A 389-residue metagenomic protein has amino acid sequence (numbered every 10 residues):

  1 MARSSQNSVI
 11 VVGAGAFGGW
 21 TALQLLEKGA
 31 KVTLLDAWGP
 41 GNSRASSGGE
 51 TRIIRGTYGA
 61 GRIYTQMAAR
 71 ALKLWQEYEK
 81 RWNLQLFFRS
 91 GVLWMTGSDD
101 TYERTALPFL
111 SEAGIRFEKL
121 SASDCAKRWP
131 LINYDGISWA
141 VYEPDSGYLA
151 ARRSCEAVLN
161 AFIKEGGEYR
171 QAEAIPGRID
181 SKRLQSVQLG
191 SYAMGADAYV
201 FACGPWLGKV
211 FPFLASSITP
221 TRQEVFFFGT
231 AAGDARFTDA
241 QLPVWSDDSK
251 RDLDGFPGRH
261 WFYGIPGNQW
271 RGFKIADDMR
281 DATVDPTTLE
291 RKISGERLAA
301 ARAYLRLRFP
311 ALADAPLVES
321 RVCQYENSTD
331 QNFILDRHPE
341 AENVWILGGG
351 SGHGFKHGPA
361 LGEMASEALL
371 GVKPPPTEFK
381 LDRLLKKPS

Functional and structural regions predicted by a protein language model:
S5-N7, L189-A198: Core beta-strand elements of the Rossmann-like FAD/NAD(P) dinucleotide-binding domain in flavoenzyme oxidoreductases
N7-L34: N-terminal Rossmann-like FAD-binding beta1-loop-alpha1 element of flavoenzymes
L23-K28, N83-F87, A193-N343: Active-site substrate-recognition segment that forms the wall of the catalytic cavity or substrate channel
E27-S47: Glycine-rich FAD pyrophosphate-binding loop
T51-R128, W261-F262: Dinucleotide-binding Rossmann-like beta1-alpha1 core, especially the glycine-rich loop that anchors the ADP
G97-G166, R170-Q171, P176-R183: Flavin (FAD/FMN) cofactor-binding and adjacent substrate-gating region of FAD-dependent oxidoreductase domains
S111, S123-K127, Y148, T283 (+2 more regions): Flavin (FAD/FMN) cofactor-binding core of flavoprotein oxidoreductases
